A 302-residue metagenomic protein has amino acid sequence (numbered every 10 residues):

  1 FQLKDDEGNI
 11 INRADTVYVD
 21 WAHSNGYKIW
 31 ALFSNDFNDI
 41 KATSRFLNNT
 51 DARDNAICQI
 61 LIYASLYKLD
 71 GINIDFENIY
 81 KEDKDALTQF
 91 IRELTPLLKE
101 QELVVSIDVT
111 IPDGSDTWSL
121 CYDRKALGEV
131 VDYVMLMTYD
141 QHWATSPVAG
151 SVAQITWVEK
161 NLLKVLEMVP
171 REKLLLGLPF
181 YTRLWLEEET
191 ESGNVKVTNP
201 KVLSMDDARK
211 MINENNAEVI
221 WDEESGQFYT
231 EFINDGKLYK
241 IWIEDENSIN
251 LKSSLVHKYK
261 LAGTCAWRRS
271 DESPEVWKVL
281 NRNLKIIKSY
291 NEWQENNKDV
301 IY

Functional and structural regions predicted by a protein language model:
F1-Q59, E292: Glycan-recognition patch characteristic of GH18 chitinases/ENGases and related GlcNAc/peptidoglycan-binding proteins
D5-R13, K81-I212: Substrate-binding surface in catalytic domains of secreted glycosidases
D15-D20, I57-A64, T88-T95, R124 (+3 more regions): Generic structural signal for well-ordered alpha-helices, preferentially at hydrophobic/aromatic core positions
W21-I29, Y63-L69, L97-E102, V130 (+2 more regions): A structural motif corresponding to the C-terminal end of an alpha-helix and its immediate exit/capping segment
I29-F33, I72-I74, V105-I107, V134-L136 (+3 more regions): Hydrophobic faces of well-ordered beta-strands that scaffold small-molecule active sites in alpha/beta enzyme cores
L32, F180-S254, V276, N281-Y302: Glycan-binding loop/region signatures in secreted carbohydrate-active enzymes
N48-L66, D116-K125, I243-H257: Short, acidic/polar
F76-V105, I243-W293, N297-V300: Active-site and adjacent substrate-binding regions of carbohydrate-active enzymes
